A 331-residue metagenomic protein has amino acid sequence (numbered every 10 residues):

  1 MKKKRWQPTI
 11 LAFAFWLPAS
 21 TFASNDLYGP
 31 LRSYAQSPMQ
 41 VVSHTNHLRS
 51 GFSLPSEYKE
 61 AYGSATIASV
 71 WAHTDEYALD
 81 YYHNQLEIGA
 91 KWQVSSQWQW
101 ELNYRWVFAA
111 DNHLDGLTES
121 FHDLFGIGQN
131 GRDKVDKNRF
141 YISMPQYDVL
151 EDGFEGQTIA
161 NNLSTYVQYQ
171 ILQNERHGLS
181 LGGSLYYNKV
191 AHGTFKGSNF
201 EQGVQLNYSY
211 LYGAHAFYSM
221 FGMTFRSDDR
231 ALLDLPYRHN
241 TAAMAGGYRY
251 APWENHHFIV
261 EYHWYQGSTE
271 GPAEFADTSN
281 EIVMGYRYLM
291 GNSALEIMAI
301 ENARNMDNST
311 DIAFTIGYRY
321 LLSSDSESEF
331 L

Functional and structural regions predicted by a protein language model:
M1-A35, D325-L331: Cleavable N-terminal export/targeting peptides
M1-K3, A90, Q173, Y318: Generic cytosolic/nucleocytoplasmic N-terminal low-complexity/intrinsically disordered segments
A23-T194, N199-F225, T241-A243, N255-H257 (+2 more regions): Transmembrane beta-barrel domains of Gram-negative outer membranes and organellar outer membranes
Y169, M223, Y250, Y320-L322 (+1 more regions): Broad hydrophobic/π-residue packing in well-ordered secondary structure
I171, W253, S328-L331: Short, aromatic- and cysteine-enriched interfacial helices/patches that mediate contacts at lipid membranes
F225-A251: A mid-sequence, solvent-exposed acidic-amphipathic segment
Y286-G291, T310-L331: Outer-membrane beta-barrel "beta-signal"
